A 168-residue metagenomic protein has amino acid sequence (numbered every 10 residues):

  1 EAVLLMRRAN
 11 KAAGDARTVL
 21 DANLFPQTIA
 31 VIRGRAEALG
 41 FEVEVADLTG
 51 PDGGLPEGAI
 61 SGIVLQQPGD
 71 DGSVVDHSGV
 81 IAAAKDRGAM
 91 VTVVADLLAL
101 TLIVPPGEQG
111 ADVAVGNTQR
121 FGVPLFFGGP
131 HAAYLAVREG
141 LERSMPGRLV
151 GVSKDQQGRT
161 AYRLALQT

Functional and structural regions predicted by a protein language model:
E1-A59: PLP-dependent aspartate aminotransferase-fold enzymes
F25-P26, A46-G53, D70-D71, L97-T101 (+1 more regions): Short acidic loop-to-helix transition motifs that present clustered carboxylates
I32-R33, I63, D96, A133: Buried hydrophobic positions in well-ordered alpha/beta secondary-structure cores of metabolic enzymes
V45-T49, I63-V64, I81, V91-A95 (+1 more regions): Pyridoxal 5′-phosphate
P68-R87, L98-P105: Active-site core of PLP-dependent enzymes with the aminotransferase class I/II
G107-V123: Conserved active-site segment immediately N-terminal to the catalytic lysine that forms the internal aldimine
P124-T168: Active-site C-terminal subdomain of aminotransferase-like
